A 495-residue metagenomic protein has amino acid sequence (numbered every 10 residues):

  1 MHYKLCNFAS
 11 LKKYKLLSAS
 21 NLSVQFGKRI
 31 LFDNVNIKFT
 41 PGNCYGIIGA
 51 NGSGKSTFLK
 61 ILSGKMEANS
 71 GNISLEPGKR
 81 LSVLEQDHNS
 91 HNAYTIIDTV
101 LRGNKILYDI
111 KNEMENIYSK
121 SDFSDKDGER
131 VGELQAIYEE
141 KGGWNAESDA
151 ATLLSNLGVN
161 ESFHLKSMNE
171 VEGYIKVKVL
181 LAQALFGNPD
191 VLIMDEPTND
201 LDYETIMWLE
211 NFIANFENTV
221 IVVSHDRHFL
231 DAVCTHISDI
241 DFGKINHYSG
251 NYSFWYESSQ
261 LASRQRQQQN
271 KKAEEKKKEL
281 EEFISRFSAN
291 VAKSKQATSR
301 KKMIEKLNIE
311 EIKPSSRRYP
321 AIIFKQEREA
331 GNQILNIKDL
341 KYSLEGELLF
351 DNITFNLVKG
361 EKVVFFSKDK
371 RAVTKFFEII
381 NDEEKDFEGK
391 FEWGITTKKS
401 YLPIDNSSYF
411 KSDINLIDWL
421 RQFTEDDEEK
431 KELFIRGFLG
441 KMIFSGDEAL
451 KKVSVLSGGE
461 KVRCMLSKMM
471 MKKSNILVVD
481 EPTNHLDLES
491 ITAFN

Functional and structural regions predicted by a protein language model:
M1-H2, E311: Accessible peptide chain termini
Y3-Q268, E327-N495: ABC ATP-binding cassette signature C-motif
I37-P41, M194, V291-K295, S316-R317: Short low-complexity stretches enriched in small and charged residues
A136, R286-F287, P320-I323, L420-R421: Short hinge/gating elements
S258-E311: Intracellular alpha-helical coupling/juxtamembrane segments of multi-pass membrane proteins
I312-N336: Amphipathic heptad-repeat alpha-helical coiled-coil/stalk segments that mediate oligomerization, filament/stalk
